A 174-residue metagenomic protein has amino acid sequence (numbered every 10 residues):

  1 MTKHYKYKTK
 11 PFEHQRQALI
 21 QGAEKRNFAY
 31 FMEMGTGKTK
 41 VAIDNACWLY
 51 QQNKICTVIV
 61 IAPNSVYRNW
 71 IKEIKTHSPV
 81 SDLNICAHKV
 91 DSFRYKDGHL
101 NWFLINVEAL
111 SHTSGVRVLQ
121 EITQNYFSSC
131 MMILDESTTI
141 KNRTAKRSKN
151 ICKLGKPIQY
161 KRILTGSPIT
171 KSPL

Functional and structural regions predicted by a protein language model:
M1-Y30, G35-S148, K153-P157: SF2 helicase/translocase NTPase motor core, specifically the RecA-like lobe 1 inter-motif segment between Walker
K161: Short aromatic/hydrophobic "clamp" motif used to bind/position activated sugar donors
T165: Conserved phosphate-coupling serine/threonine residues in phosphotransfer and NTP-handling enzymes
P168: Active-site segment of extracytoplasmic enzymes that catalyze sulfate/phosphate-ester chemistry
